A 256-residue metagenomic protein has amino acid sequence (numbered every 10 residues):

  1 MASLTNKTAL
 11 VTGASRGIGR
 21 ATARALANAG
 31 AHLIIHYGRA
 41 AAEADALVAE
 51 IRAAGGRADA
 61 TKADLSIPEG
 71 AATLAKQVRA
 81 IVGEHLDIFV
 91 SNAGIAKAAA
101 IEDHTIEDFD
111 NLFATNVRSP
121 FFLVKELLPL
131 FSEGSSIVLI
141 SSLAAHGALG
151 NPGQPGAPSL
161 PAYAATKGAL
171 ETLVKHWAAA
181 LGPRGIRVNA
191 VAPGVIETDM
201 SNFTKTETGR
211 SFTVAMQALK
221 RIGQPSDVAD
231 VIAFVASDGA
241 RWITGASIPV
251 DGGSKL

Functional and structural regions predicted by a protein language model:
S3, G147, A233, T244-L256: Short C-terminal tail/terminal secondary-structure segment of NAD(P)H-dependent dehydrogenase/reductase domains
V90, G182, R187, I243-G245: Short, small/polar-rich loop/turn modules that mediate ligand/substrate recognition or access, typified
A100-I101, T105-F113, N151, S159 (+1 more regions): Substrate-binding pocket helix/loop in short-chain dehydrogenase/reductase
V124, T166, V174: Active-site helix of classical SDR
P129, K175, A179-A180, R241: Alpha-helical segment proximal to the catalytic Tyr-Lys
S142: Residue(s) in the substrate-gating loop at a strand-loop-helix junction that position the organic substrate next
E171-T172, A190, F212-I243, G252: C-terminal helical subdomain
